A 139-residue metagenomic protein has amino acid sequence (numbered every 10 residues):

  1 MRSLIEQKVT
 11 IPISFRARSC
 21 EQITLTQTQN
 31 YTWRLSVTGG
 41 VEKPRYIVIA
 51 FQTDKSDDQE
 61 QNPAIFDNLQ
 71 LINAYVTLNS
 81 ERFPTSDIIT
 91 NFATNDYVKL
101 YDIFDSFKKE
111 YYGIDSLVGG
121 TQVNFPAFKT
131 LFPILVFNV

Functional and structural regions predicted by a protein language model:
M1-V139: Flexible assembly/topogenesis modules
